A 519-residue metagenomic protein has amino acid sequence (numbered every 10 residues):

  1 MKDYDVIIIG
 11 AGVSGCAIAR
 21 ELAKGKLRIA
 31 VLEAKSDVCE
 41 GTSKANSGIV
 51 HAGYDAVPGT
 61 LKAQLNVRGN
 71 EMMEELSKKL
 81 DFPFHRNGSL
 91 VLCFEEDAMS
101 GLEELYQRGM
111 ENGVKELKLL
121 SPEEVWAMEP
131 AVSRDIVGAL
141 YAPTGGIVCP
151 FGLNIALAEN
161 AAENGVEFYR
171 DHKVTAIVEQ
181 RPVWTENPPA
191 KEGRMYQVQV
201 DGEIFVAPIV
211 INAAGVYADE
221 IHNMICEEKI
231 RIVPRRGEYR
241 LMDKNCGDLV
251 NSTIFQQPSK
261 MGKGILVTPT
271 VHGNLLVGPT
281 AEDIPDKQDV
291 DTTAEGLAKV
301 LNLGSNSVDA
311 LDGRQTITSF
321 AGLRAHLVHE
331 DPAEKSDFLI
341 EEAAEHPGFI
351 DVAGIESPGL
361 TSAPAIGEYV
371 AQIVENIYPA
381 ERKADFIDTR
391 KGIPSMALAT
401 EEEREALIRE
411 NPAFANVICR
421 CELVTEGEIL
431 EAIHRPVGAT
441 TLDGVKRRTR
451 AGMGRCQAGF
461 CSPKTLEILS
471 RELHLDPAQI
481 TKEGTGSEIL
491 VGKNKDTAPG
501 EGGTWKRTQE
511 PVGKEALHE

Functional and structural regions predicted by a protein language model:
Y4-V31: N-terminal Rossmann-like FAD-binding beta1-loop-alpha1 element of flavoenzymes
A17, I177-P182, R194, Q199-G278 (+4 more regions): Flavin-dependent oxidoreductases
A23-A45: Glycine-rich FAD pyrophosphate-binding loop
G48-M128, G264-I265: Dinucleotide-binding Rossmann-like beta1-alpha1 core, especially the glycine-rich loop that anchors the ADP
V57, Q64-V67, L92-G101, Y141-E159 (+4 more regions): Short beta-strand to alpha-helix junction loop
L140-W184, P189, G193-P208: Helical element adjacent to the flavin cofactor pocket in flavoenzyme catalytic cores
G262, V271-H272, D283, Q288-V417 (+3 more regions): C-terminal catalytic lobe of FAD-dependent flavoproteins
T425-P436, G459-P477: Iron-sulfur (Fe-S) cluster-binding segments and ferredoxin-like electron-carrier domains, especially [2Fe-2S]
